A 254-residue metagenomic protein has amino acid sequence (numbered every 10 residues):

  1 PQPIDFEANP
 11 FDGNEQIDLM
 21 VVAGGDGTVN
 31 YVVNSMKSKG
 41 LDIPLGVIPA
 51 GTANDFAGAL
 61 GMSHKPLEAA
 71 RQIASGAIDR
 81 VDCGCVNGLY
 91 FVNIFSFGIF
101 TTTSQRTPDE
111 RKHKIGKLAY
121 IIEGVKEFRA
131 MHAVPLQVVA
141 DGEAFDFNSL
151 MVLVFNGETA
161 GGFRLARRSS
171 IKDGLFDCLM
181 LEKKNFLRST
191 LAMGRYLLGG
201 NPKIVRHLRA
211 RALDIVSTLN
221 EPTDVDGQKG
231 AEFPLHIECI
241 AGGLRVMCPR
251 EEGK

Functional and structural regions predicted by a protein language model:
P1-A23, N30, N34-S35, E68 (+2 more regions): ATP/NTP phosphate-donor binding region
P1-D5, S38-L153: Catalytic core of DAGKc-family lipid kinases
V32-M36, G58-L60, L165-A166: Short amphipathic alpha-helical segments
L89-S96, T101-T102, D146-F147, M151-F155 (+5 more regions): Short hydrophobic-aromatic micro-motifs
H132-V134, N148-L150, K172-D177, R209-L213: A generic structural signal for short beta-strands and their flanking turns/coil linkers
A140, A144-D146, M180-K254: ATP/nucleoside-binding phosphotransfer catalytic cores, i.e., glycine-rich phosphate-binding loops
L150-L198: Internal helical hairpin/lid segments
